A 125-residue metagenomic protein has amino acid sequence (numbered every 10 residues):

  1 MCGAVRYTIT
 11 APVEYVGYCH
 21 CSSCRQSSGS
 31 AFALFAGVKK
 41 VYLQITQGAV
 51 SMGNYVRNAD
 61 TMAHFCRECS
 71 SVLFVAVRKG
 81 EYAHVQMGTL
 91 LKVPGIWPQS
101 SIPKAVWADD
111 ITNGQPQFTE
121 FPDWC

Functional and structural regions predicted by a protein language model:
A4-C125: A short Gly-Trp-Pro
